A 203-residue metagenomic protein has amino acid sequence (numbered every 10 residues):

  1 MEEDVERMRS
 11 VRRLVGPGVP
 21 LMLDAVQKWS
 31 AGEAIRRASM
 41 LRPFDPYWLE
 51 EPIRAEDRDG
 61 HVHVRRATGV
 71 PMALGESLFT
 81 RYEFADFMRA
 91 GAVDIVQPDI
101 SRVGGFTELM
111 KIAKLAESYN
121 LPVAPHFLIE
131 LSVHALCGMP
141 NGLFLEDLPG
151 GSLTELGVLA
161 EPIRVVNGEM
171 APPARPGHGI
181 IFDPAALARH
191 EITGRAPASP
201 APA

Functional and structural regions predicted by a protein language model:
M1, Q27, D99-R102, P176: Short loop or secondary-structure boundary microenvironments that flank and position key functional residues
M1-T68: Metal-dependent enolase-superfamily TIM-barrel catalytic cores that perform enediolate-based chemistry
S39, D45-W48, E56-E169, P173: Shared catalytic-loop signature of beta/alpha-barrel
L159-A203: C-terminal extensions of enzymes
